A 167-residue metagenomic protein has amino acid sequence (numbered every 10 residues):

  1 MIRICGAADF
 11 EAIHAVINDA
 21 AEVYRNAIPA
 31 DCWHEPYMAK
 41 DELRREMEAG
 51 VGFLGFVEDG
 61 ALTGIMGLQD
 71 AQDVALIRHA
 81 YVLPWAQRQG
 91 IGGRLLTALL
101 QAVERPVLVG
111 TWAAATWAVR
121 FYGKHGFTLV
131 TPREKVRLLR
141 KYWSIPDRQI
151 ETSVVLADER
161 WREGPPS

Functional and structural regions predicted by a protein language model:
M1-A15: A short beta-loop-alpha structural element at the N-terminal edge of CoA-dependent acyl/N-acetyltransferase catalytic
N18-L43: Conserved GNAT-fold acetyl-CoA-binding loop/helix
D41-L54, Q149-T152: A short helix-loop-beta-strand connector motif used in the catalytic cores of GNAT acetyltransferases and, in some
G55, A61-D70, L76-Y81: Conserved beta-strand in the GNAT
A80-Q87, T111-A113: A short, internal acetyl-CoA/4′-phosphopantetheine-binding micro-motif in the GNAT/acyltransferase core
V82, R88-Q101, K124: Conserved acetyl-CoA-binding loop-helix of GNAT-fold acetyltransferases
G93, A114-Q149: Conserved active-site alpha-helix within GNAT-family acetyltransferase domains
A102-A114: Conserved GNAT acetyl-CoA-binding A-motif
